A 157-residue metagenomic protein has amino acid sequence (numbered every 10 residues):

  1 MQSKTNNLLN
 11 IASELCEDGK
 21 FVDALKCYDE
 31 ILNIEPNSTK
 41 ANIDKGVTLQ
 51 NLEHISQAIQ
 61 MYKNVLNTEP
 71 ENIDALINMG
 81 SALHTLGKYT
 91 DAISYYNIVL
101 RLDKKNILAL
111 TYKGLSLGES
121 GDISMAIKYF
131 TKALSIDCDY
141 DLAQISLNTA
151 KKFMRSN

Functional and structural regions predicted by a protein language model:
T5-N6, T39-K40, I73-D74, I107-L108 (+1 more regions): Helix-start (N-cap) detector for alpha-helical repeat units in TPR-like alpha-solenoids, especially tetratricopeptide
C16, I43, Q50, I77 (+3 more regions): Position-specific recognition of the canonical hydrophobic site in helix A of tetratricopeptide repeat
I31, N64-V65, I98-V99, K132-A133: Canonical positions in the second alpha-helix
